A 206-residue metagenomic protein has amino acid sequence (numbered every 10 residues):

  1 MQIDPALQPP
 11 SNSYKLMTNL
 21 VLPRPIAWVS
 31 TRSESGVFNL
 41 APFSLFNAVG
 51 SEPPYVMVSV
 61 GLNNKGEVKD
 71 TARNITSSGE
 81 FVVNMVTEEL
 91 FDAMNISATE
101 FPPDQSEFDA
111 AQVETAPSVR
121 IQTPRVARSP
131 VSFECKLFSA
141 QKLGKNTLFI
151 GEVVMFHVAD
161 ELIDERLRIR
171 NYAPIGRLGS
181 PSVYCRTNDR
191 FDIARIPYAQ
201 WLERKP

Functional and structural regions predicted by a protein language model:
M1-P206: Basic, polyanion-binding surface patches
